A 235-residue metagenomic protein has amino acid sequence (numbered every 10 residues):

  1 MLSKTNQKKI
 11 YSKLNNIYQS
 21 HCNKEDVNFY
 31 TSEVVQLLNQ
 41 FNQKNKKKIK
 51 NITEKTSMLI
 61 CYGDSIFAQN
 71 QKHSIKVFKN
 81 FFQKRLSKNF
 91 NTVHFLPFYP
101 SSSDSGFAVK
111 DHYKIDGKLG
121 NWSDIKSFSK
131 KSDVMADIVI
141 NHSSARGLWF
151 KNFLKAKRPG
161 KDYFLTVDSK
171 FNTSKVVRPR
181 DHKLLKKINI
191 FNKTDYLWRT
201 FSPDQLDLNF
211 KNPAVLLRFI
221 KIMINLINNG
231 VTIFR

Functional and structural regions predicted by a protein language model:
L2-I220, I224, N228: Acidic/aromatic-lined carbohydrate-recognition and catalytic surfaces of CAZymes acting on diverse glycans
V231: Short phosphate-binding/catalytic loops that engage adenosine nucleotides
F234-R235: Extended, hydrophobic alpha-helical segments in both membrane/secreted and soluble proteins
